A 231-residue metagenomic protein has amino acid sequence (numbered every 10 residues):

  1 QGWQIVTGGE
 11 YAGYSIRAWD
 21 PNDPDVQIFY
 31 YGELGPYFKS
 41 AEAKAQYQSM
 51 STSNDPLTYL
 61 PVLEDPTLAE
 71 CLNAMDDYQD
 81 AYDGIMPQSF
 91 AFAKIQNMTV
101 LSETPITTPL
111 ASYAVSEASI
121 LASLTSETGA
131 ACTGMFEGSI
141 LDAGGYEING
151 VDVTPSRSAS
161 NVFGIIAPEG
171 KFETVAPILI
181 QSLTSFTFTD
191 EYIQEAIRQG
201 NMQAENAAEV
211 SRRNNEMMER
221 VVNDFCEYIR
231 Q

Functional and structural regions predicted by a protein language model:
Q1-W3, N161-E205: Surface-exposed amphipathic alpha-helical segments
V6-E169, V210-Q231: Conserved polar/disulfide-associated segments of primarily extracytoplasmic proteins
